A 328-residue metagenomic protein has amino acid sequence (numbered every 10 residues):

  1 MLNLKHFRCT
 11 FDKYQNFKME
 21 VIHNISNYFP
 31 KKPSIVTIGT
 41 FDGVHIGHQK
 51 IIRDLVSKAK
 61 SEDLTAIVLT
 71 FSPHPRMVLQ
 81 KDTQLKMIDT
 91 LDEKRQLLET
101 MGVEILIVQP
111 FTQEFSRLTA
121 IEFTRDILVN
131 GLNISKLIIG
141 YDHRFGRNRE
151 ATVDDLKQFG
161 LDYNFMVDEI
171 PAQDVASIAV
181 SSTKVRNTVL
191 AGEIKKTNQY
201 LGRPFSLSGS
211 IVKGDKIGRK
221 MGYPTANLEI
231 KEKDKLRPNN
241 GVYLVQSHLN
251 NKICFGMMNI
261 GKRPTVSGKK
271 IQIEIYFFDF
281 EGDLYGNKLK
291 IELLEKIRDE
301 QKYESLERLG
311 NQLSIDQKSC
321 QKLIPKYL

Functional and structural regions predicted by a protein language model:
I25-T90: N-terminal catalytic cores of NTP/NDP-binding nucleotidyl/phosphoryl-transfer enzymes
H45, L98, L137, T197 (+2 more regions): Residue-level signal for inorganic ion chemistry
M77-Y141, F145-Y163: N-terminal Rossmann-like or analogous alpha/beta NTP/dinucleotide-binding catalytic cores that position adenine
G160-M257: Glycine-rich, Lys/Arg-enriched anion-binding loops that position phosphate/diphosphate groups for phosphoryl
G214-L328: Phosphate/ribose-recognition catalytic cores of enzymes acting on nucleotide-derived substrates
